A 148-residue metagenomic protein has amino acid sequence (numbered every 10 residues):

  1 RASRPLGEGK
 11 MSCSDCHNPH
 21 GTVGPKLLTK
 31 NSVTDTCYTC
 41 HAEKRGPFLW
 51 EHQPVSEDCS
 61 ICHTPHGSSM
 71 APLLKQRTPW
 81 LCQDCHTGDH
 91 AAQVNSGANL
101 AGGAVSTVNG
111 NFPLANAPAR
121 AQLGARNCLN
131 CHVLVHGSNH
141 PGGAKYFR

Functional and structural regions predicted by a protein language model:
R1-R148: Inter-heme linker and motif-flanking segments adjacent to c-type heme-binding CXXCH motifs in c-type cytochromes
